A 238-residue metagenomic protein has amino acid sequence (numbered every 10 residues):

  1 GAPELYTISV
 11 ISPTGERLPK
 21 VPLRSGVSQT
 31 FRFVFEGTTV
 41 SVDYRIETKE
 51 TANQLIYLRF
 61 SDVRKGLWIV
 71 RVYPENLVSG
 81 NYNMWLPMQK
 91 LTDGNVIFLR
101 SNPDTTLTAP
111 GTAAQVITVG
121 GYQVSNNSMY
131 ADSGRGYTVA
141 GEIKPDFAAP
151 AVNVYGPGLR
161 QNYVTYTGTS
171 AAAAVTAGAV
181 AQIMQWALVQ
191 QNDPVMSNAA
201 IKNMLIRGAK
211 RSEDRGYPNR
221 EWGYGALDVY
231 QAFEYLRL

Functional and structural regions predicted by a protein language model:
G1, T105-T118, D132-A148, I206 (+1 more regions): Mature extracellular/periplasmic domains of secretome proteins
G1-A2, A232-L238: Secreted peptidase-domain scaffold signal
G1-G37: Polar, glycine-rich mid-to-C-terminal structural blocks that act as macromolecule-binding/assembly scaffolds
L5-Y6, P13-T14, W68, A151-Y217: Hydrolase catalytic cores
T14-R17, P22, G37, Y122-A174 (+1 more regions): Catalytic-core environment of secreted peptidases
E36-E75, N83-M88: Beta-sandwich interaction modules
N76-G121: C-terminal edge strands of extracellular/lumenal beta-sandwich accessory domains
D214-Y235: Charged C-terminal helix
